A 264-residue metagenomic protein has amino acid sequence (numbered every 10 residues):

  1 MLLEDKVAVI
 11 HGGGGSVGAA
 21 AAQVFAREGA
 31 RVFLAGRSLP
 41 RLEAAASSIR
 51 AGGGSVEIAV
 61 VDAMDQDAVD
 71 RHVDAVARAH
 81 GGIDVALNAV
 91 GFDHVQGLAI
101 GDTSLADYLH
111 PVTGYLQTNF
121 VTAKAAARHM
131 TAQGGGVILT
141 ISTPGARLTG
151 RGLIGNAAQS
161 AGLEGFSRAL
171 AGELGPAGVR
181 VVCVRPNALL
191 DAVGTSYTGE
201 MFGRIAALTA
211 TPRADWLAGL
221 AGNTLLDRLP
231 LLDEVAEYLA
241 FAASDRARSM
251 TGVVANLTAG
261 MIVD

Functional and structural regions predicted by a protein language model:
V7, G14-S16: Conserved glycine-rich cofactor-binding loop
D70, G91-L109, A132, G152-G155 (+2 more regions): Conserved mid-core segment of classical short-chain dehydrogenase/reductases
F92-D93, L139-G162, S167-P176, R185-V193: Catalytic loop of short-chain dehydrogenase/reductase
G97, R228, A240, T251-D264: Short C-terminal tail/terminal secondary-structure segment of NAD(P)H-dependent dehydrogenase/reductase domains
G101-V121, G135, L139, L163: Catalytic Tyr-X3-Lys loop
R128, G172-E173, R248: Alpha-helical segment proximal to the catalytic Tyr-Lys
G175, R180, M250-G252: Short, small/polar-rich loop/turn modules that mediate ligand/substrate recognition or access, typified
P176, L189-N223: A glycine/serine/threonine-rich, flexible loop-to-helix segment that serves as the NAD(P) cofactor-binding "lid"
